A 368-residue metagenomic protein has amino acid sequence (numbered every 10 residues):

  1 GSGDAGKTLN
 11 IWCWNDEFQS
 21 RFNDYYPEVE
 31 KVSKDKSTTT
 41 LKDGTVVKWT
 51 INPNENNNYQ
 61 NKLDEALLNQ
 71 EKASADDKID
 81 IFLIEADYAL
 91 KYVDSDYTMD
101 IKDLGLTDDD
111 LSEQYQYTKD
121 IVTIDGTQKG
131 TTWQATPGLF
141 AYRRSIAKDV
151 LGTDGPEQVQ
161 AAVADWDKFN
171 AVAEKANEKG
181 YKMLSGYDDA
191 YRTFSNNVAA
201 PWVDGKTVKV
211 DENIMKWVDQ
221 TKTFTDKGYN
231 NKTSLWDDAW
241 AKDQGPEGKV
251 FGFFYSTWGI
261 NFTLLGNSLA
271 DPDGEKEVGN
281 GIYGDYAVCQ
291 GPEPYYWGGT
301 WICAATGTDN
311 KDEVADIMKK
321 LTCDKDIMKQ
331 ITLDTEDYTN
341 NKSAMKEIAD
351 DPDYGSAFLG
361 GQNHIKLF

Functional and structural regions predicted by a protein language model:
G1-L90, E313: Conserved N-terminal structural module of periplasmic/extracytoplasmic solute-binding proteins
G6-L9, D43-V47, A75-D80, T127-Q128 (+6 more regions): Loop/turn elements at helix/coil->beta-strand transitions in domains of secreted/extracellular proteins
N10-C13, W49-I51, D80-I84, G130-W133 (+5 more regions): Structural recognition of the beta-strand scaffold that forms the well-ordered cores of secreted hydrolase catalytic
P27, D219-D316: Extracytoplasmic/periplasmic substrate-binding proteins
K34-N58, S74, T153-V159, K206-T207 (+3 more regions): A local structural motif
N56-D100, S112-G130, D167-K179, K242-Q244 (+2 more regions): Pocket-flanking alpha-helical
K102-S112, D120-A190, W202-L235, T306-D312: Helix-loop-helix "hinge/cap" segment bordering the ligand-binding cleft or interdomain interface
F262-S268, P292-Y296, T300-F368: C-terminal lobe and pocket-closing loops of periplasmic/extracytoplasmic Venus-flytrap solute-binding proteins
